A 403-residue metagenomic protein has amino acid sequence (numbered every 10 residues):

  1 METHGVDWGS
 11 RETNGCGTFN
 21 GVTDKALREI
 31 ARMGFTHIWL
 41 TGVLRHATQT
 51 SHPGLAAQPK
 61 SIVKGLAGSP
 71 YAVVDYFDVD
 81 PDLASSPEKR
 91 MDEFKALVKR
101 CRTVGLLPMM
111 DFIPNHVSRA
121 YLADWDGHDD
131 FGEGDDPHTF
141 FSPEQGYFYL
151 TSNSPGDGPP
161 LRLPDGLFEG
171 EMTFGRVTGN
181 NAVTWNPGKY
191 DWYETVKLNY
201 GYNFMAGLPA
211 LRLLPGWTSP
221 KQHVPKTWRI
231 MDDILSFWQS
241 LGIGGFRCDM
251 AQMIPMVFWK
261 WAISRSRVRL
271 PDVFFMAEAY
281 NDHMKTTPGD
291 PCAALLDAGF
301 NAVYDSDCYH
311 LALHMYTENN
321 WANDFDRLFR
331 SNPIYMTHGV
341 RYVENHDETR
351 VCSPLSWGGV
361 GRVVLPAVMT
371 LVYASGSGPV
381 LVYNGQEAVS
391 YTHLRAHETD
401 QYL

Functional and structural regions predicted by a protein language model:
M1-L107, N115, L122, G385: N-terminal structural segment of carbohydrate-active enzymes
E2-N20, A72-K89, V196-K226, G244-M253 (+1 more regions): The substrate-binding groove and active-site-proximal loops of carbohydrate-active enzymes, especially glycoside
T18-E29, H223-F237, P366-M369: Short, acidic/polar
G34-T36, V104-L106, I243-G244, P271-V273 (+2 more regions): Short, well-ordered coil/turn segments that N-cap beta-strands
I38, P108-M110, F246, F275-A277 (+2 more regions): Hydrophobic faces of well-ordered beta-strands that scaffold small-molecule active sites in alpha/beta enzyme cores
T48-G68, H116-W192, D290-A298: Aromatic- and acidic-residue-enriched segments that line the glycan-binding/catalytic groove of carbohydrate-active
V98, H116, D129-G132, Y149 (+7 more regions): Active-site-proximal helices and loops of the catalytic beta/alpha 8
S377-V389: Substrate-binding cleft of secreted/luminal carbohydrate-active enzymes
